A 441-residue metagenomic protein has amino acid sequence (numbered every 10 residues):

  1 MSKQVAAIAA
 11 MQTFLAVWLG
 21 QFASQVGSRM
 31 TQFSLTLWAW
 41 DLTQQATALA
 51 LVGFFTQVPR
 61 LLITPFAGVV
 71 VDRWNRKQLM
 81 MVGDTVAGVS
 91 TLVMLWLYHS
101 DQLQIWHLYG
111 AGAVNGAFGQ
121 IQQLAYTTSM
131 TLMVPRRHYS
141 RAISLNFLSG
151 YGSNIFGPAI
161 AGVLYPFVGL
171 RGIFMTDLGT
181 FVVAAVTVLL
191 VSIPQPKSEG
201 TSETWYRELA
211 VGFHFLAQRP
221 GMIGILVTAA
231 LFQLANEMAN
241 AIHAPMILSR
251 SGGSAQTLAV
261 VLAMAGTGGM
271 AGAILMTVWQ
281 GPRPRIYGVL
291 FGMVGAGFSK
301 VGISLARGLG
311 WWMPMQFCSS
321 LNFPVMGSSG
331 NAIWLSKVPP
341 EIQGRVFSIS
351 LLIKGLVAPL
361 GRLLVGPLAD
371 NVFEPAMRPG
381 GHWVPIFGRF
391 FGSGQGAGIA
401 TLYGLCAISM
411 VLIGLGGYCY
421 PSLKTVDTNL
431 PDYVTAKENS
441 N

Functional and structural regions predicted by a protein language model:
M1-F14, I193-V227, K437-E438: Juxtamembrane intracellular "pre-TM" segments in multi-pass secondary transporters
A9-A10, Q44, V134, G253 (+1 more regions): Alpha-helical hairpin
A10-W18, A46, Q102-Y109, E208 (+4 more regions): Primarily residues marking transmembrane-helix entry/exit sites
L15-L35, G53-V71, N75-S90, H107-P166 (+10 more regions): Substrate-agnostic recognition of the 12-TM MFS/MFS-like secondary transporter fold
T31-S34, W38, T43-G53, S144 (+1 more regions): Small-residue hotspots at the loop-to-helix junctions and early N-terminal turns of transmembrane alpha-helices
T43-Q45, S100-Q104, P166-M175, S304-W312: Transmembrane helix interruption/hinge and helix-loop junction motifs
V52, L62-P65, R73, V93 (+6 more regions): C-terminal transmembrane bundle of multi-pass solute transporters/carriers
D101, T128, L132-M133, F174-T204 (+4 more regions): Helix-loop junctions on the cytosolic side of multi-pass membrane transporters, especially the intracellular loop
